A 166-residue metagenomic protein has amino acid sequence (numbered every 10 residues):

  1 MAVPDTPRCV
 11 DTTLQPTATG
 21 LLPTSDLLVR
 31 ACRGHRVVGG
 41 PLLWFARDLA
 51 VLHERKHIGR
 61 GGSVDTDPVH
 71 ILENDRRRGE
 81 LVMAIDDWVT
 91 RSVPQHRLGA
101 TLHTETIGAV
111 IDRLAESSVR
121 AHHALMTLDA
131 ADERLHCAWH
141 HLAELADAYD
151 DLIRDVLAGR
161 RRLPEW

Functional and structural regions predicted by a protein language model:
M1-W166: Anionic, Ser/Thr-rich low-complexity intrinsically disordered regions
